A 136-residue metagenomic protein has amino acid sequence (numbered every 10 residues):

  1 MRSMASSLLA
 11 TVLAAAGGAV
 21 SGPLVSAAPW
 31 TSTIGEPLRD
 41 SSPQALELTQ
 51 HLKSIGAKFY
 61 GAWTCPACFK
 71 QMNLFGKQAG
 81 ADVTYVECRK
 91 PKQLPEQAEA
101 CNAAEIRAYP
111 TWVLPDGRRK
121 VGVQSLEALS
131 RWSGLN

Functional and structural regions predicted by a protein language model:
M1-L9: Bacterial N-terminal signal peptides that target proteins for export
A15-P23: C-terminal segment of classical bacterial N-terminal signal peptides
L24-Q50: N-terminal leader/targeting and pre-domain segments
S41-D82: Local sequence-structure signature of Cys/Sec-based thiol-disulfide redox active-site neighborhoods
K58-G61, T84-E87, T111-V113, R119: Structural recognition of the beta-strand scaffold that forms the well-ordered cores of secreted hydrolase catalytic
F69, K90-A100: Structural microenvironment flanking redox-active thiols in thiol-disulfide oxidoreductases
C101-V113: Structural micro-motif
V113-N136: Non-catalytic, surface beta->alpha helical segment in thiol-disulfide oxidoreductase systems
